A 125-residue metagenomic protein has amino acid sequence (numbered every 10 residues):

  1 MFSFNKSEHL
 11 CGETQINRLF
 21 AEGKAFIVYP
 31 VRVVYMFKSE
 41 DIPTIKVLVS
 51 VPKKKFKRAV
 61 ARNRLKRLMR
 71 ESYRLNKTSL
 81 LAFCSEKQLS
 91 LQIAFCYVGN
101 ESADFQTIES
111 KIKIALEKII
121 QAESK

Functional and structural regions predicted by a protein language model:
M1-K125: Positively charged, solvent-exposed patches that mediate nucleic-acid binding
